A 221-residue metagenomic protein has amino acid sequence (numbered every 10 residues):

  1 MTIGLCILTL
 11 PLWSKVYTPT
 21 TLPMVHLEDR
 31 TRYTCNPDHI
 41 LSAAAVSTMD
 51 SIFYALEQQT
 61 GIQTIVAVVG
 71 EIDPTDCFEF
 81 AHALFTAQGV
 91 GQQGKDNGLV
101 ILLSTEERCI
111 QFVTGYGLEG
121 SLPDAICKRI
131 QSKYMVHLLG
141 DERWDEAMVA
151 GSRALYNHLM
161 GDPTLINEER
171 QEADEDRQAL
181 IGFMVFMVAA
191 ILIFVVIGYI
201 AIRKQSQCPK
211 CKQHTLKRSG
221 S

Functional and structural regions predicted by a protein language model:
M1-P19: Bacterial Sec-dependent N-terminal signal peptides
L5-I7, Q92, D162, Y199: Intrinsically disordered, low-complexity regions
P11, L159, V196-I200: Structural signature of transmembrane alpha-helix termini at the membrane-water interface
K15-A179, K217-G220: Folded, non-transmembrane soluble domains that reside on the lumenal/extracytoplasmic side of membranes
L180-A201: Selective detector of the "anchor" transmembrane alpha-helix that sits immediately C-terminal
Q205: Residues immediately within or flanking Cys/His clusters that coordinate Zn2+ in small zinc-binding modules
C208-C211: Short cysteine-rich clusters marking metal-coordination/redox-active sites
